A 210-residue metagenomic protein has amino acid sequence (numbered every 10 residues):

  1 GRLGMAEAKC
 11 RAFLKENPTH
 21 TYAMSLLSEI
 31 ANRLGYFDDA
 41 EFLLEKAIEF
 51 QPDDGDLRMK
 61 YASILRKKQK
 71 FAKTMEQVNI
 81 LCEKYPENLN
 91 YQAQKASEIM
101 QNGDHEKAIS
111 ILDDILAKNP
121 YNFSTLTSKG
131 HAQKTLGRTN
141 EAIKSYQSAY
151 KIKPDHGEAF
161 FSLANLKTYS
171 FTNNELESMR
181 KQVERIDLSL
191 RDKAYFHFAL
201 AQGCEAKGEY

Functional and structural regions predicted by a protein language model:
G1-Y210: Alpha-helical solenoid repeat scaffolds of the TPR/TPR-like class and their adjacent stem/linker regions that mediate
